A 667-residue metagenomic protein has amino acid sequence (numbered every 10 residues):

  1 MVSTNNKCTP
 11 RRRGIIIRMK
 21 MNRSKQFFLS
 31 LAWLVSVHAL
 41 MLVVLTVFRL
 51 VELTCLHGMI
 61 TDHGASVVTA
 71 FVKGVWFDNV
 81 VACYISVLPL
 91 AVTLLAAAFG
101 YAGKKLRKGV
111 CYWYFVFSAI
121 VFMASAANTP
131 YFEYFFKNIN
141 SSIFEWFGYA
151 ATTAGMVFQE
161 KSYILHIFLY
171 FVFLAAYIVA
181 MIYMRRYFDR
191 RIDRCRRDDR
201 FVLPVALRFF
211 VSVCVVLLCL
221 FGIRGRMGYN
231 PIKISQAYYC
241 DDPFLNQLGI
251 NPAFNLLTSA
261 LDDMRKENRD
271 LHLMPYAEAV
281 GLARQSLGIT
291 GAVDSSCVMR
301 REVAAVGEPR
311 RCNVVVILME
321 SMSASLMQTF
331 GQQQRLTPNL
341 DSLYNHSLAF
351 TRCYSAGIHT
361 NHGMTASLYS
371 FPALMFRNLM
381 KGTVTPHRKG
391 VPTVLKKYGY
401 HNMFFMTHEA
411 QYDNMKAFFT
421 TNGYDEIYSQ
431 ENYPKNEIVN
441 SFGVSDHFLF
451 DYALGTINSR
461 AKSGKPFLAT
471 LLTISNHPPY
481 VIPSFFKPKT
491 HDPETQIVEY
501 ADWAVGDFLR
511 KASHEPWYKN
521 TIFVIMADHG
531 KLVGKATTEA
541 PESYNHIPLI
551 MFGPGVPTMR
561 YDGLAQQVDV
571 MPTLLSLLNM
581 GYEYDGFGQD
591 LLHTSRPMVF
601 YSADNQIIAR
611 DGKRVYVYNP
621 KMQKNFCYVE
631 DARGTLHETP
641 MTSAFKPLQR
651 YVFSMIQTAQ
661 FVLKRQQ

Functional and structural regions predicted by a protein language model:
K20-N268: Transmembrane and membrane-interface helices of multi-pass, inner-membrane envelope-modifying transferases
V44, N140, A150-A151, I250-F254 (+7 more regions): Alpha-helix initiation and N-capping motif
Y149, D242, G249-F254, T258-V303 (+2 more regions): The feature marks either
S286-Q667: Solvent-exposed soluble domains appended to multi-pass membrane proteins
